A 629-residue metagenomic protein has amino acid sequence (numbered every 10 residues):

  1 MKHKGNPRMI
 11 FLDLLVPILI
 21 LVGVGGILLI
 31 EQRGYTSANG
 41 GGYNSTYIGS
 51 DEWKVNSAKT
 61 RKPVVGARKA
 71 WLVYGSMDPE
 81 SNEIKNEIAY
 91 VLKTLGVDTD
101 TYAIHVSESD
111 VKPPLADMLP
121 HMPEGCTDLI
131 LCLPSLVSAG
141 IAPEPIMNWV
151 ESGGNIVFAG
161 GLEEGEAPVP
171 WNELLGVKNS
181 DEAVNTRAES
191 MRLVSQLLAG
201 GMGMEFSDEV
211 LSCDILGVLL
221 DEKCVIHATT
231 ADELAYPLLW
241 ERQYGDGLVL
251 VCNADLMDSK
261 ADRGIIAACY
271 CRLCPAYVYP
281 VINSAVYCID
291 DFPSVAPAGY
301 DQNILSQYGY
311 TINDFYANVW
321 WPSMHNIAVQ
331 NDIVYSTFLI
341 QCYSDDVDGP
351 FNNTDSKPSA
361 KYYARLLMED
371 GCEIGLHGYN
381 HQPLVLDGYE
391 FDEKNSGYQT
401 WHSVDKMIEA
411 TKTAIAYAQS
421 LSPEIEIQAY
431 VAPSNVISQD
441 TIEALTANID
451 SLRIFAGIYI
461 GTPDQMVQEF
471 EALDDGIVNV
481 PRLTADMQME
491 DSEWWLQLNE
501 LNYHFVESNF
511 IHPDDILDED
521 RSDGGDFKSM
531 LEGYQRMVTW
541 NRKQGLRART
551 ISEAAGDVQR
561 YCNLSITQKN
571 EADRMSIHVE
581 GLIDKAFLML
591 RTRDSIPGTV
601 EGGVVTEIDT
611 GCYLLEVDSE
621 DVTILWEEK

Functional and structural regions predicted by a protein language model:
V16-L21, P79, S403-D474: Catalytic domains of cell-wall/extracellular-matrix polysaccharide-remodeling enzymes, centered on de-N-acetylation
G66-A70, S212-S284: A glycine-centered loop/beta-turn motif at secondary-structure junctions
R68-G75, V150-S152, F158-L175, V329-D440 (+1 more regions): Metal-dependent polysaccharide deacetylase catalytic core of the NodB/CE4 family, i.e., the active-site-bearing domain
E80-E164: Helical hinge/lid and interdomain linker segments adjacent to catalytic or ligand-binding clefts that mediate domain
L136-E205: A glycine-rich, often tryptophan-bearing local segment used as a flexible ligand/cofactor-contacting loop or short
G140-I141, D609-K629: C-terminal beta-strand-rich structural cap/linker in extracellular carbohydrate-active enzymes
A254-L256, A276-A296, A328, A429 (+3 more regions): Catalytic grooves of carbohydrate-active enzymes
M257, D262-A268, P275-D370: Active-site beta->alpha N-cap acidic-glycine motif
